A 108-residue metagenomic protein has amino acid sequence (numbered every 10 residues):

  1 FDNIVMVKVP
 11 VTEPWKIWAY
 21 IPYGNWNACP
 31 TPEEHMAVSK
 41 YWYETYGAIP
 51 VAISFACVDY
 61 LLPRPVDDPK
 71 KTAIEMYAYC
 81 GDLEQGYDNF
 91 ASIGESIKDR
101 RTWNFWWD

Functional and structural regions predicted by a protein language model:
F1-Y41: Surface-exposed, low-hydrophobicity interaction/linker segments
M6-V9, W42, M76, W103-F105: Generic structural hydrophobic/aromatic packing signal, biased to beta-strands
K40-A48: Short amphipathic beta-strand starts and helix->beta connectors
I49-S54: Short beta-strand
A56-D108: Alpha-helical oligomerization segments
